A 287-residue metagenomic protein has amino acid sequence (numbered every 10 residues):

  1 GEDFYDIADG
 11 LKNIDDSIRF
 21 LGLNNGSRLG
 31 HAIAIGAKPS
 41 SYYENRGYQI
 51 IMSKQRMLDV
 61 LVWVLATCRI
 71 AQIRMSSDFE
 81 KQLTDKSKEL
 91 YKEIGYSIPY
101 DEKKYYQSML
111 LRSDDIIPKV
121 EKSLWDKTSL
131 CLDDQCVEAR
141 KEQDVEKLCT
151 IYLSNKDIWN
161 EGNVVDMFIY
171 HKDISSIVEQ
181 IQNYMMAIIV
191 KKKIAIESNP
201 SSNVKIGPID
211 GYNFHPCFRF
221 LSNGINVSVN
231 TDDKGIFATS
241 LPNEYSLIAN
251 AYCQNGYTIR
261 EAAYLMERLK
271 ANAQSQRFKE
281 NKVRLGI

Functional and structural regions predicted by a protein language model:
E2-Y5, H31, I225-L241: Short acidic/histidine-rich active-site segments
Y5-S17, A37-Y48, I206-C217, F237-A249: Histidine/acidic-residue-rich catalytic or RNA/ligand-binding cores of hydrolases and nuclease-related proteins
D6-L11, L21-L65: C-terminal active-site-proximal or functional interface alpha/beta core segments in diverse enzymes
F20-S27, K192, N223, Q254-I259: Secondary-structure transition/capping motifs at alpha-helix termini and the adjoining loop/turn into the next element
G26-G30, K193-E197, N226-S228: Structural preference for beta-strand elements that scaffold enzyme active sites
A32-S41, K172, S176, S198-P208 (+3 more regions): Extended C-terminal subregions enriched in glycine
M75-N183, A187, K192: Long, low-complexity, polar/charged, intrinsically disordered or flexibly structured peripheral segments
N160, N183-K192, P242-N243, L247 (+1 more regions): Mid-to-C-terminal alpha-helical segments outside catalytic/metal-binding sites
